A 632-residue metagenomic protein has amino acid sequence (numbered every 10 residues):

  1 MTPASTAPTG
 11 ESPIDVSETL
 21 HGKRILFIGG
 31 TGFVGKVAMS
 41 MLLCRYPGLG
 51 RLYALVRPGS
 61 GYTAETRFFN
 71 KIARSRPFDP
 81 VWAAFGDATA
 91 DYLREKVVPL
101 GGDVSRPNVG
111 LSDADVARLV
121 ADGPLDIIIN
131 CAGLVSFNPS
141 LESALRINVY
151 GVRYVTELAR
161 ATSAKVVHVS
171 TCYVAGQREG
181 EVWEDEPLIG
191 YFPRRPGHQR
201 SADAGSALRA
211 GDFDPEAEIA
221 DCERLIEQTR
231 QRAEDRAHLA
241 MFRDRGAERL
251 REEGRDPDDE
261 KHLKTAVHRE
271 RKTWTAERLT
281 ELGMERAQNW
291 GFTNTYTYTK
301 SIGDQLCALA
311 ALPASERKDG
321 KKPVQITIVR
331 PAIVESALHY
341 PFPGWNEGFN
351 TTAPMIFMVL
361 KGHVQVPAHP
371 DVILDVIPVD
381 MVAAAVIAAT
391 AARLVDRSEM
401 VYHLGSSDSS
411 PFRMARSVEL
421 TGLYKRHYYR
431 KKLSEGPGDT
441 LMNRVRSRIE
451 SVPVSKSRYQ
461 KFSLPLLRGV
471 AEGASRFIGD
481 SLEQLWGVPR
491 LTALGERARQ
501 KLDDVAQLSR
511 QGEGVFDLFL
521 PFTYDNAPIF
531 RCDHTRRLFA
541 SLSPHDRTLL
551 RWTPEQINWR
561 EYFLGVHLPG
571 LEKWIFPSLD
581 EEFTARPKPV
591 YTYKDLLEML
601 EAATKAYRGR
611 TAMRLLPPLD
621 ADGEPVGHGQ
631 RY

Functional and structural regions predicted by a protein language model:
M1-L134, L141-L145, V152-R153, L158 (+2 more regions): N-terminal Rossmann/SDR dinucleotide-binding element
L20-V34, A38-L52, L125-I127, C131-C172 (+16 more regions): 4′-phosphopantetheine-dependent carrier domains
H238-T295, T299-P341, D375, V395-Y402: Conserved beta-loop-beta element that borders a ligand/cofactor-binding pocket
F292-T295, E335-F349, A368-D380, D408-S410: Glycine-rich "substrate-gating" loop/helix at the edge of Rossmann-like oxidoreductase active sites
Y298-I302, T351-T352, P370-T390, H628: Substrate-positioning beta->alpha
P331, S336, P367-V372, M400-F412 (+5 more regions): Glycine-rich Rossmann NAD(P)(H)-binding loop
A389-F519, P528, R537-S541, H545-E555 (+2 more regions): Mid/C-terminal beta-alpha module of Rossmann-like enzyme folds, strongest in SDR-family dehydrogenases/epimerases
V590-Y632: N-lobe entry segment of adenylate-forming
